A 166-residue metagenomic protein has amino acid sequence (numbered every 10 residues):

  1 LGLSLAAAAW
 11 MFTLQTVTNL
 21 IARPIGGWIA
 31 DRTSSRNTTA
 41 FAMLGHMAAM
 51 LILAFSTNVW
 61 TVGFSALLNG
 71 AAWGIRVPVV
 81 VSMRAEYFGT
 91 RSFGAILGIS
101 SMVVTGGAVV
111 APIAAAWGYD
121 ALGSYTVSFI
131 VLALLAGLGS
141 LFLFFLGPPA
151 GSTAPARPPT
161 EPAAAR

Functional and structural regions predicted by a protein language model:
L3-Q15, A95, V127: Loop-to-transmembrane helix entry
T16-P24, T105-V109: Residue-level signature of mid-helix packing/kink "hotspots" within the transmembrane helices of 12-pass Major
A22-S34, Y119-D120: Helix-to-loop junctions at the C-terminal end of transmembrane segments in multipass secondary transporters
N37-I52: Structural signature of the two symmetry-related core transmembrane helices
W60-L68: Paired small-residue
I75-F88: Intracellular juxtamembrane helix-capping segments at the cytosolic ends of symmetry-related transmembrane helices
Y87-L122: A late C-terminal transmembrane helix in Major Facilitator Superfamily
W117-L134: A membrane-interface helix-boundary motif in multi-pass transporters
